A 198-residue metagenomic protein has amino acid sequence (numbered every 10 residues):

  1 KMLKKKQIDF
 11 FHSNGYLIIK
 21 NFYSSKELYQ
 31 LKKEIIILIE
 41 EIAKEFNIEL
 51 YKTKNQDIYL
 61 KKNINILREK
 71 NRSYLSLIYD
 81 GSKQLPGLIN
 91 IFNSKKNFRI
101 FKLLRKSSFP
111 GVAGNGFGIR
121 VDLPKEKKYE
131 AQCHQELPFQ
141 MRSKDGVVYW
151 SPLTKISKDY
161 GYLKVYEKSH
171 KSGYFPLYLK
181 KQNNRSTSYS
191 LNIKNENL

Functional and structural regions predicted by a protein language model:
K1-S13, K20-C133, F139-Q140: Non-heme Fe(II)-dependent double-stranded beta-helix
N21-Y23, L153-S157, K168-H170: Short loop segments at secondary-structure junctions
Q84, N115, D145, D159-G161: Residues that flank catalytic or metal-binding motifs in active/ligand-binding sites
G118, C133-Q135, S151-K155, E167: Short, structured patches in soluble enzyme cores that scaffold and shape functional sites
P138-M141, L198: Short Gly/Pro-enriched turn/cap motifs at secondary-structure boundaries
Q140-K158: Short, conserved beta-strand element in jelly-roll/cupin
K158-L198: Double-stranded beta-helix
